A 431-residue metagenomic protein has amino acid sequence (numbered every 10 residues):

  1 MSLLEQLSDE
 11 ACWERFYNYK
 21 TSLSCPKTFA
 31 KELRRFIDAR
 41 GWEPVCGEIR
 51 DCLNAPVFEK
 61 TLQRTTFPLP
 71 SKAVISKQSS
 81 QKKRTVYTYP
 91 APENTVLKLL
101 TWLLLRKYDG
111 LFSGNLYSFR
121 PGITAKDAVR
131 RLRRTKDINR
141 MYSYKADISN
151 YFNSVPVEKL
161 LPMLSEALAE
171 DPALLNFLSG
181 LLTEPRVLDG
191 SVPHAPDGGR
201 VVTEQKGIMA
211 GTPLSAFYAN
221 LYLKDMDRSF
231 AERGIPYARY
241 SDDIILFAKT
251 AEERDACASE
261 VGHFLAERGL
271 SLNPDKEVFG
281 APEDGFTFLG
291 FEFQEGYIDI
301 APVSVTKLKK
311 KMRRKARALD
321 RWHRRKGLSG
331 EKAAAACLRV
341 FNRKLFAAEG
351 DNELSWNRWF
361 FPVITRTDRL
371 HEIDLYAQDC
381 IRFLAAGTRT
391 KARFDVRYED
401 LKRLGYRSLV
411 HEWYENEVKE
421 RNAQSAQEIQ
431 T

Functional and structural regions predicted by a protein language model:
M1-E170, L175, R186, A377-T431: Conserved two-metal-ion catalytic palm core of "right-hand" nucleic acid polymerases, unifying RNA-dependent RNA
P68-P70, R239-D242, P274-D275: Short Gly/Ser/Thr- and Asp/Glu-enriched loop/turn motifs at secondary-structure junctions
I75-S76, L100, G211, S215 (+2 more regions): Mobile genetic element proteins and their domesticated derivatives, centered on retroelements and DNA transposons
Y89, G122, T212, V363-L370: Conserved phosphate/pyrophosphate-binding and hydrolysis machinery centered on Walker-type P-loop NTPases, extending
K98, G199, T203, R228 (+3 more regions): Right-hand nucleic-acid polymerase module
G114, T135-S241, I245-F264, G280: Conserved polymerase palm-domain catalytic core
F119-K126, I245-A248, G280-P282: Beta-rich nucleic-acid/ligand-interaction surfaces
A251-L272, E295-V305: Helical (often loop-to-helix) elements that flank the catalytic cores of nucleotide-handling enzymes
